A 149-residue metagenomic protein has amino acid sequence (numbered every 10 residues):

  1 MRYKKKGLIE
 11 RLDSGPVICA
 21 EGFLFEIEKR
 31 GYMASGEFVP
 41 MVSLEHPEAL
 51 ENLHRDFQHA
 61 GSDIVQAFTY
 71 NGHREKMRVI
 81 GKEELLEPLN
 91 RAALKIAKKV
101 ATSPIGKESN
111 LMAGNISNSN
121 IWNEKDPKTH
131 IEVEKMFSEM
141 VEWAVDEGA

Functional and structural regions predicted by a protein language model:
M1-A149: Domain-level signal for soluble alpha/beta catalytic cores
